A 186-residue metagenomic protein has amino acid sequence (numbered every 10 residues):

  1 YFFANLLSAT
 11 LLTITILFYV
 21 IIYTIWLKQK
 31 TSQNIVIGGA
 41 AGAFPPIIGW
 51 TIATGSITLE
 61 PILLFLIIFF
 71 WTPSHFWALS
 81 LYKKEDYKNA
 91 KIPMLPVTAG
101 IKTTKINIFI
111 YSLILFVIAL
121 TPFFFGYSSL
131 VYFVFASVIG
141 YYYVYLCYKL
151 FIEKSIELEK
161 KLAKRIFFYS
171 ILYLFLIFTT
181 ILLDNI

Functional and structural regions predicted by a protein language model:
Y1-A53: Intramembrane alpha-helical segments
Y1-T10, P45-I68, L120-Y132, I181-I186: Helix-coil boundary and interhelical linker segments in multi-pass alpha-helical membrane proteins
A9-T13, V36, P61-F65, K105 (+2 more regions): Hydrophobic alpha-helical transmembrane segments
I14, F18, A40, L66 (+2 more regions): Hydrophobic residues within alpha-helical transmembrane segments of multi-pass solute transporters/permease subunits
L17-T24, L66-K83, F116, I139-L150: Transmembrane alpha-helical segments that form the membrane-embedded catalytic/substrate-channel core of multi-pass
V36-A53, K102, K164-F178: Small-residue-rich segments of transmembrane alpha-helices in multi-pass membrane proteins, especially helix faces
F70-L120, G126: Solvent-exposed interhelical
Y145-L176: Interfacial loop-to-transmembrane junctions
